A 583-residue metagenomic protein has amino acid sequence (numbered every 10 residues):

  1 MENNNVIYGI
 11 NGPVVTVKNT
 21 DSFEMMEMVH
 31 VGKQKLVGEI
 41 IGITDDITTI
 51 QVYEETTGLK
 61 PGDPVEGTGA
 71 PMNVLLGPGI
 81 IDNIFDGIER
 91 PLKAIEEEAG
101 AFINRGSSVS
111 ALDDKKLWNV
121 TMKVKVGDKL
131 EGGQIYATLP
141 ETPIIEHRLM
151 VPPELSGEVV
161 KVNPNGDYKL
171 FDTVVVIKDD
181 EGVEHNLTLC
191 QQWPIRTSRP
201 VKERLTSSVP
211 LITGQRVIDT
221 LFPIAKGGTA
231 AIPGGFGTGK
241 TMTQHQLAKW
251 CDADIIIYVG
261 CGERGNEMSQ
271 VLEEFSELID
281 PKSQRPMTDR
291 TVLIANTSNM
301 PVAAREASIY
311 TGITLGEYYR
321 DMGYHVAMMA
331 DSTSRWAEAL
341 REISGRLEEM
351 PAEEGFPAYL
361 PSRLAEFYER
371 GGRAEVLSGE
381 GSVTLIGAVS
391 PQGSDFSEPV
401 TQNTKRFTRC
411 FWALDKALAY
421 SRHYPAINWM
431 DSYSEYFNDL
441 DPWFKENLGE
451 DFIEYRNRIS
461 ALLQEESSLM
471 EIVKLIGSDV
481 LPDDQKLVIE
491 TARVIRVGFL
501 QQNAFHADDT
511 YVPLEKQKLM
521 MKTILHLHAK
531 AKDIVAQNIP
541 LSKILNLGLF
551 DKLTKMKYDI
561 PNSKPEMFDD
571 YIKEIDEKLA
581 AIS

Functional and structural regions predicted by a protein language model:
M1-E96, G100-N104: N-terminal accessory targeting/assembly segments
T20, Q34, A70-P71, E89 (+5 more regions): Short, surface-exposed secondary-structure boundary micro-motifs
M26, V52, G67-P71, E146-R148 (+5 more regions): Short beta-alpha junctions and helix-cap segments that line functional grooves
G42-T48, P78-E89, I145-G166, N186-R199: Short, compositionally biased
V52, T57, V120-K129, V159-D167: Short histidine-centered loop motifs in beta-beta connectors
E97-P153, K169-T229, T243-Q246, P281-M300 (+1 more regions): P-loop NTPase nucleotide-binding/switch module
T220-L221, G227-L549: P-loop NTPase catalytic core
V535-S583: C-terminal amphipathic alpha-helical interaction region
